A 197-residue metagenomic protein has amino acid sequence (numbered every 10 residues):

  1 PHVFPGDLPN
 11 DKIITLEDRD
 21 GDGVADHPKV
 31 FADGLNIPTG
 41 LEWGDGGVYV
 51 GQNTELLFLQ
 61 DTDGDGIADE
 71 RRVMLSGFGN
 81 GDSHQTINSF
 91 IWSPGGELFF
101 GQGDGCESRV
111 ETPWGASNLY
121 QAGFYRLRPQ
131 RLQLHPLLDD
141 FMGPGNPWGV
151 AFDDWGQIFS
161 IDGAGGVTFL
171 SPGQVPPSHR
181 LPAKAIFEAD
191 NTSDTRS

Functional and structural regions predicted by a protein language model:
P1-S197: Beta-propeller domains with acidic blade repeats across secreted/periplasmic ectodomains and cytosolic WD/CNH propellers
